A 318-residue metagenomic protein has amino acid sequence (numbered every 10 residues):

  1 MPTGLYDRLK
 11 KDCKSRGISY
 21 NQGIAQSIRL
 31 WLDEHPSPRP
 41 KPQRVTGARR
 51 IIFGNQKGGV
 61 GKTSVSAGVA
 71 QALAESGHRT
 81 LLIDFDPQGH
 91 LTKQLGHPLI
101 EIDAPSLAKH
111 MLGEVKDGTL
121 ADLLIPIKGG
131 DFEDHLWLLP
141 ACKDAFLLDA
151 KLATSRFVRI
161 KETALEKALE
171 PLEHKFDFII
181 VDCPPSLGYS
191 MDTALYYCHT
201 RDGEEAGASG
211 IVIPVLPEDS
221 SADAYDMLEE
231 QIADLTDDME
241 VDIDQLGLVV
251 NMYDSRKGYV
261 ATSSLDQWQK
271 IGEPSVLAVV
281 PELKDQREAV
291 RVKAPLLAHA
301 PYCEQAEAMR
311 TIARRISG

Functional and structural regions predicted by a protein language model:
T3-G318: P-loop NTP-binding core
